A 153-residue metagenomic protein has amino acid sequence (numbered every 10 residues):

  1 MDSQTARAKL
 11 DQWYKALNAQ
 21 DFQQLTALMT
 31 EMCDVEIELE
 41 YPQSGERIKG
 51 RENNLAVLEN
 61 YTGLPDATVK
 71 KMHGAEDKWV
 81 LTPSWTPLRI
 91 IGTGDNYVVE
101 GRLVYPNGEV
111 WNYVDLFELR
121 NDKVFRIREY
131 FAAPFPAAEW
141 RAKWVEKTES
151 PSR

Functional and structural regions predicted by a protein language model:
M1-R153: C-terminal and inter-domain tail/linker signature
